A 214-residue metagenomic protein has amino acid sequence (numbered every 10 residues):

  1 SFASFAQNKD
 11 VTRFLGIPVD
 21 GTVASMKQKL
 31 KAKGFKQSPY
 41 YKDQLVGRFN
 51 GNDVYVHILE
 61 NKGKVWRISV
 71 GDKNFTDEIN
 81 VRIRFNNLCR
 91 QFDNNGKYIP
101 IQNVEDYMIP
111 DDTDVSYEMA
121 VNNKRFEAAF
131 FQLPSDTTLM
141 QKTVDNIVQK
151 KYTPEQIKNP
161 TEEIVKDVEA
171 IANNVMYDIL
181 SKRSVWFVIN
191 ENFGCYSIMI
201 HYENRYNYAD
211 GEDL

Functional and structural regions predicted by a protein language model:
F2-A6: Sec/Tat signal peptide C-region and signal peptidase I cleavage site
Q7-Q37, N74-L214: Non-cytosolic coordination micro-motifs
K29-N52: A compact, surface-exposed functional segment
K42-Q44, K64-V65, F193-S197: A generic structural signal for beta-strand entry/edge sites
V46-D93: Mid-chain, structured segments of secreted extracytoplasmic proteins
